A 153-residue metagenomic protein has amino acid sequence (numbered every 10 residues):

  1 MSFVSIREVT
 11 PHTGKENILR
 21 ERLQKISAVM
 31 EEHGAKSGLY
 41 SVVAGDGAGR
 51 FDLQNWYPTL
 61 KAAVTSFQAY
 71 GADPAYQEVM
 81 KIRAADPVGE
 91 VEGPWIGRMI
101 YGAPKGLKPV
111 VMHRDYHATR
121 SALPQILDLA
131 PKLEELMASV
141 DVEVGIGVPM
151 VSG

Functional and structural regions predicted by a protein language model:
M1-G153: Short S/T/G/P-rich N-terminal loop/turn motif that feeds into the first structured element of a domain
